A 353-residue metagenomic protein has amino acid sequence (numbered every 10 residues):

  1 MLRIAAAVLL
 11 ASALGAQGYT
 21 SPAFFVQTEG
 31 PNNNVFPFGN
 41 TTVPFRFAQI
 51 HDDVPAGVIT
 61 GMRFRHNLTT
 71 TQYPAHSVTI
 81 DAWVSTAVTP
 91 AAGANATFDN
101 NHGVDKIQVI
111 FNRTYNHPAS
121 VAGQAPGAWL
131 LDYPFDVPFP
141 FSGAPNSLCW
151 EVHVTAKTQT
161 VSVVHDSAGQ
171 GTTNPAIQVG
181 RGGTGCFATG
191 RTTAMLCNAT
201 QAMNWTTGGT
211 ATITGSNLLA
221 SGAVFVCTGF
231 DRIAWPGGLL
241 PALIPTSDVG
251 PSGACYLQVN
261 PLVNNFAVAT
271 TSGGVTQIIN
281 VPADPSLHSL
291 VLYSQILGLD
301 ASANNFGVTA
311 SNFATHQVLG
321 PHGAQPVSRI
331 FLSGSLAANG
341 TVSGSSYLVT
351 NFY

Functional and structural regions predicted by a protein language model:
R3-A13: Sec-dependent N-terminal signal peptides
A16-Y19: Boundary of Sec targeting at the N-terminus
A23-T69, G209: A short beta-strand-loop element at or near the start of a globular domain
R46-Q49, T114-H117, Y133-D136, Q258-N265 (+1 more regions): Short structured motifs
V58-N101, A220-T246: Surface-exposed, glycine/proline- and aromatic-rich loop segments on solvent-exposed faces across compartments
V58-R65, D81-W83, L130-P140, S147-H153 (+3 more regions): Residues within well-ordered beta-strands of beta-sheet-rich folds
Y73, P145, K157-Y353: Residue-level hotspots within well-ordered secondary structure
Y73-T172: Aromatic- and Gly/Pro-enriched, solvent-exposed loop/edge beta-strand patches characteristic of beta-rich domains
